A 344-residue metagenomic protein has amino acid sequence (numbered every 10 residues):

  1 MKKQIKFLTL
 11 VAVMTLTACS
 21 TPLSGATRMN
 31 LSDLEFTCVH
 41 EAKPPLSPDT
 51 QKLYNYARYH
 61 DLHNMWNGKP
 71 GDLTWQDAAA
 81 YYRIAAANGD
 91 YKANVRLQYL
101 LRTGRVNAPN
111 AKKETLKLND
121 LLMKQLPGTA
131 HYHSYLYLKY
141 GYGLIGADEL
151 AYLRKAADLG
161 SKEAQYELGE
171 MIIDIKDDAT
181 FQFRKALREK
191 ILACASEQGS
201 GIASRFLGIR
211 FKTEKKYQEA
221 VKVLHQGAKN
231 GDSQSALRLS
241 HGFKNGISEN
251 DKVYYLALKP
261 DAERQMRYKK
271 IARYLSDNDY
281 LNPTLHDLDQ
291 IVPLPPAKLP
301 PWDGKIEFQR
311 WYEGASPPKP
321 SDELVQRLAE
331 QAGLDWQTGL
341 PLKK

Functional and structural regions predicted by a protein language model:
M1-L8: Bacterial N-terminal signal peptides that target proteins for export
C19-D77, N88: N-terminal leader/linker segments that initiate helical-solenoid repeat arrays
S20, V292-K344: Long C-terminal extensions of eukaryotic subunits of large macromolecular complexes
A42, I84-A85, D120-L122, K155-A156 (+3 more regions): Canonical positions in the second alpha-helix
L46-D49, L53, H60-H63, N88-Y91 (+12 more regions): Short helix-capping/linker turns of helical repeat alpha-solenoids
A57-G71, Q98-P109, Y135-G146, G169-F181 (+3 more regions): Short coil/turn linking the two alpha-helices of tandem helical-hairpin repeats
G71-A80, N107-L118, Y142-Y152, D178-I191 (+2 more regions): Structural signature of tandem alpha-helical TPR/SEL1-like repeats, specifically the intra-repeat loop/turn
V221-S233, S240-N278: TPR/TPR-like (Sel1-like) alpha-helical repeat modules
